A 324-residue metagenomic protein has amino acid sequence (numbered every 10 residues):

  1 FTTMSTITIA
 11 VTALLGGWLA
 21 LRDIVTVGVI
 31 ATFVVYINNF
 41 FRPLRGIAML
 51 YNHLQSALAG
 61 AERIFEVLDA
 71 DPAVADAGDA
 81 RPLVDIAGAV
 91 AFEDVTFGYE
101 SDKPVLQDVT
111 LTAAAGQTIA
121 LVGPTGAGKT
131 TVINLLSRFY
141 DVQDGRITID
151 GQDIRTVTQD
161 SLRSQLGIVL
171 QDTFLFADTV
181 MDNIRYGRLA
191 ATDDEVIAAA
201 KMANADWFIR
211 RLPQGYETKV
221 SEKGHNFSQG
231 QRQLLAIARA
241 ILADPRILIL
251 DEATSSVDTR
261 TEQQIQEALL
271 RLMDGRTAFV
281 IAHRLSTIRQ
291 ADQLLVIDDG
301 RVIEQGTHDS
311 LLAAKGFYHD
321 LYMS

Functional and structural regions predicted by a protein language model:
F1-E62: Helix-loop-helix
I9, V74-A77, R81-S324: ABC-type nucleotide-binding domain
W18, F65, A198-K201: Surface-exposed charge patches
A20-L21, L68, L312, Y322: Hydrophobic residues in alpha-helical segments
L58-D69, L312: Extended non-transmembrane interhelical loops and adjacent amphipathic helices of multipass membrane proteins
